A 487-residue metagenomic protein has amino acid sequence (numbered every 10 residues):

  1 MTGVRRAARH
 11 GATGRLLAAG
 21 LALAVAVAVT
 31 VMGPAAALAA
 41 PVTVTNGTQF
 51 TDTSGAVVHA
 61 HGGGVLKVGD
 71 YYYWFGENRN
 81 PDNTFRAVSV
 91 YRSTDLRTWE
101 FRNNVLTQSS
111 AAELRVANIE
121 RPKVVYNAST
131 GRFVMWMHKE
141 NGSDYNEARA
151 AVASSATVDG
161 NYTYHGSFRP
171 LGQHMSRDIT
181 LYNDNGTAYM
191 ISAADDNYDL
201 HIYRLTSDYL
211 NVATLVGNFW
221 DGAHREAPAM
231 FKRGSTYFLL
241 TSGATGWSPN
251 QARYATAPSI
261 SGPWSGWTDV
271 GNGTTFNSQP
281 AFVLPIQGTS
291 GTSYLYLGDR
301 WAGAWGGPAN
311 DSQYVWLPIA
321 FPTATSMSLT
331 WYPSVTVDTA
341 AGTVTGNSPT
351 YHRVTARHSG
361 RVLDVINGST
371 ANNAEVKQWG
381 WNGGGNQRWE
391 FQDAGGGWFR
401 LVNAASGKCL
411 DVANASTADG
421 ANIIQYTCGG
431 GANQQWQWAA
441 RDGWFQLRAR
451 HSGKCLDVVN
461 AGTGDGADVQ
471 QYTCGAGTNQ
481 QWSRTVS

Functional and structural regions predicted by a protein language model:
M1-A39: Secretory targeting and sorting signals
V29, G64, K123, T180 (+7 more regions): Short, surface-exposed charged micro-motifs
L38-T350: Carbohydrate-active catalytic/glycan-binding domains of CAZyme proteins, especially the secreted or lumenal ectodomains
F85-A87, E147-R149, D199, P249-Q251 (+7 more regions): A detector of repeated loop/turn-to-beta-strand junctions in beta-rich toroidal repeat architectures
D95, T157-D159, S259-S261, G288-T289 (+9 more regions): Acidic glycine-/aspartate-rich tracts in secreted/extracellular proteins
A128-R132, D144, T236, G288-T292 (+5 more regions): Short, solvent-exposed loop/turn segments that connect beta-strands within catalytic domains and beta-strand-rich
V344-T370, R388-T417, Q435-T463, Q481-S487: Extracellular glycan-recognition/adhesion modules and their associated mucin-like linkers
E375-G380, N422-T427, D468-T473: Aromatic-rich beta-strand patches that line glycan-recognition/binding surfaces of extracellular proteins
